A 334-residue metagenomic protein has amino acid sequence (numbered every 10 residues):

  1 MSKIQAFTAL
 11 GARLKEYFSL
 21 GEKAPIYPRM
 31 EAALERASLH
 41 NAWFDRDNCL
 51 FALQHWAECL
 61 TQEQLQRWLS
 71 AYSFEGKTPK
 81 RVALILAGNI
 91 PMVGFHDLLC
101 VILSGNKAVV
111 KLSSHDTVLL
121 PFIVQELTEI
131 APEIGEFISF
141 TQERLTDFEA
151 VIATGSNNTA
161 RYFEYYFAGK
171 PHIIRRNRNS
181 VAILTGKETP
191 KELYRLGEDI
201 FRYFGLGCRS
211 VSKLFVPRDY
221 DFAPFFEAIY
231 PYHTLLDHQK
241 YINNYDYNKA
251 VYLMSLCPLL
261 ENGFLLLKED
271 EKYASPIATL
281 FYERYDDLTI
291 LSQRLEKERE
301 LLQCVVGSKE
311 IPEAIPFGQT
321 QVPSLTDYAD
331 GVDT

Functional and structural regions predicted by a protein language model:
M1-A83, E283-L288, L302-I311: N-terminal Rossmann-like NAD(P)+-binding subdomain of aldehyde/semialdehyde dehydrogenases
R67, I90, N158-A160, F222: Glycine-rich nucleotide phosphate-binding loop and flanking beta-alpha elements of Rossmann-like dinucleotide-binding
R67-I130: Conserved small-residue-rich beta-alpha loop and adjacent elements that most often cradle the phosphate/pyrophosphate
S70-N89, T141-D147, N157, L265-T279: Donor nucleotide-activated moiety binding/catalytic core segment of transferases that use nucleotide-activated donors
R81, A131-Y220: Conserved NAD(P)+-binding/catalytic subdomain of aldehyde/semialdehyde dehydrogenases
S113-D116, R176-S180, Q321-V322: Short, acidic/turn-prone active-site loops that include or flank metal/cofactor- and phosphate-binding residues
Y203-T334: NAD(P)-dependent aldehyde/semialdehyde dehydrogenase
